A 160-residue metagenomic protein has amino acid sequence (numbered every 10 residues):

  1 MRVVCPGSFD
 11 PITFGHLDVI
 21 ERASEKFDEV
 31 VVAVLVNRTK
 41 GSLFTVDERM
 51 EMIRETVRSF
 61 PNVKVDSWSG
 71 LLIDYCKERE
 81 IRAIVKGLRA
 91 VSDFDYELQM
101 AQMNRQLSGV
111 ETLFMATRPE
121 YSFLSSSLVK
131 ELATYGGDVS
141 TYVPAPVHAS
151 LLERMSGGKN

Functional and structural regions predicted by a protein language model:
M1-N160: Nucleotidyltransferase catalytic core that binds NTPs
